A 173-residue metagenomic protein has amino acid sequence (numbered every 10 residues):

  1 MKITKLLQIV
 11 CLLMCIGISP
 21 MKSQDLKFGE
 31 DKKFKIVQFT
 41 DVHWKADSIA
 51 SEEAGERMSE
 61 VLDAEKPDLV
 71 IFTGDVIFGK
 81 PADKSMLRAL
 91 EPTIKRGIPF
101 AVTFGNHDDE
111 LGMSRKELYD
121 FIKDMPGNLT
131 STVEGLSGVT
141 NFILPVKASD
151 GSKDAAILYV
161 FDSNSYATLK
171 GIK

Functional and structural regions predicted by a protein language model:
M1-Q24: Bacterial Sec-dependent N-terminal signal peptides
I3, V61, V70, V102-T103: Short, intrinsically disordered/low-complexity patches at protein termini and at juxtamembrane boundaries
T4, C15, F28, I36 (+2 more regions): A generic structural signal for short, solvent-exposed coil/turn residues that cap or connect secondary-structure
Q8-M14, D47, P81, S114 (+2 more regions): A ubiquitous, low-specificity "background" feature that marks scattered single residues across proteins without
C15-I18, I49-S51, K80, F121-D124 (+1 more regions): A short linear-motif detector with a strong N-terminal bias
P20-T93: N-terminal active-site segment of His-dependent metallophosphoesterases
L87-K173: Extended active-site neighborhood of metal-dependent phosphoesterases/phosphodiesterases
